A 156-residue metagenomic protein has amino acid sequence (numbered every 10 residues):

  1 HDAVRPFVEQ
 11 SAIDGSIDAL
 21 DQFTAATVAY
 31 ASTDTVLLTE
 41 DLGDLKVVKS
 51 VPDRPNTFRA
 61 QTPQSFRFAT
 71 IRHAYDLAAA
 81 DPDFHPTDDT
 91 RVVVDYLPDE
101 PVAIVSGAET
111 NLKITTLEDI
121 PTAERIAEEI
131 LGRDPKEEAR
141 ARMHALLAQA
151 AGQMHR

Functional and structural regions predicted by a protein language model:
H1-R5: Short beta-strand-to-loop acidic/aromatic patch adjacent to the donor-nucleotide binding site
P6-F7, I114: Loop/helix-junction capping segments adjacent to catalytic residues or to phosphate/diphosphate-binding pockets
F7-V105, L147-R156: Conserved core of the sugar-phosphate nucleotidyltransferase
T90, E109-N111, L117-R156: SAM-dependent methyltransferases
E100, N111-L112: Extended, hydrophobic interaction surfaces within ordered domains
